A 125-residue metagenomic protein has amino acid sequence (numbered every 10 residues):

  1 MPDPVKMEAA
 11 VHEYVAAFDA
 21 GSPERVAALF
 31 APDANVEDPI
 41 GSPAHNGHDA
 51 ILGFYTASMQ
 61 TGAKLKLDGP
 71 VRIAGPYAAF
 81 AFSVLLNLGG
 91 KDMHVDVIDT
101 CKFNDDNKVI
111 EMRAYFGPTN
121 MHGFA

Functional and structural regions predicted by a protein language model:
M1-A28, P32: Short, low-complexity N-terminal intrinsically disordered segments enriched in polar/charged residues
D3, L52-A125: A beta-strand edge to alpha-helix "cap/lid" segment located at domain peripheries
K6, G47-A50: Short amphipathic alpha-helical segments
A20-P23, S42-H45, K91: Alpha-helix boundary/capping and short turn/kink residues
N35-A44, A57-S58: A short gly/proline-enriched turn/hairpin at secondary-structure junctions
